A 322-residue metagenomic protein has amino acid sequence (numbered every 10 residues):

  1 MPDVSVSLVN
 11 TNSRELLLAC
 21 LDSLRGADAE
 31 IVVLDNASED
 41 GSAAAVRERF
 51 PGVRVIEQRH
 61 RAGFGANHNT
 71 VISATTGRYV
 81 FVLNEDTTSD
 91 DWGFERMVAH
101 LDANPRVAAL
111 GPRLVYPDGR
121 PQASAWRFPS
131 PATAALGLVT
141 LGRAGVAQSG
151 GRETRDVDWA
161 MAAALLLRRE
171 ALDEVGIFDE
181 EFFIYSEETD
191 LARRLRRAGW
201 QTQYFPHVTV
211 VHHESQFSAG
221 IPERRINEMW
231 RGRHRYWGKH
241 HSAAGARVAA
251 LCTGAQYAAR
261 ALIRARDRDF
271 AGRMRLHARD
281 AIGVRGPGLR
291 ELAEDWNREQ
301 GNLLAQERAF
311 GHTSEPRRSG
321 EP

Functional and structural regions predicted by a protein language model:
N12-G26: Short, well-formed alpha-helical segments that are part of the catalytic scaffolds of diverse glycosyltransferases
S23, D35-A44, H60, D90: A conserved acidic beta->alpha catalytic loop
Q58-T75: Glycine-rich, basic loop-to-helix element that forms the pyrophosphate-binding segment of sugar-nucleotide handling
V80: Short aromatic/hydrophobic "clamp" motif used to bind/position activated sugar donors
T88-A123: Conserved donor NDP-sugar-binding/catalytic core segment of glycosyltransferases
P129-D158: Short, flexible, basic/aromatic active-site loop/helix in glycosyltransferases
D158-T209: A short, conserved alpha-helix in the catalytic core of glycosyltransferases
R224-G232, G238, A243-P322: Non-catalytic, C-terminal membrane-associated alpha-helical segments of glycosyltransferases
